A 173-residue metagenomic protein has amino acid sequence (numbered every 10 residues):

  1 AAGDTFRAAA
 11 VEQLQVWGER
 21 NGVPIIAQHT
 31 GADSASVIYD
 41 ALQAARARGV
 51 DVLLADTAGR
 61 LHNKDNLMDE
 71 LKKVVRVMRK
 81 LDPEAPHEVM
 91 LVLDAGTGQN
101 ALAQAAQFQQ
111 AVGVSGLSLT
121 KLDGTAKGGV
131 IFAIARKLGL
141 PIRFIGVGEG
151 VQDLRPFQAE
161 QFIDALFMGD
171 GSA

Functional and structural regions predicted by a protein language model:
A1-A173: P-loop/Walker A NTP-binding module and the surrounding RecA-like catalytic core of P-loop NTPases
